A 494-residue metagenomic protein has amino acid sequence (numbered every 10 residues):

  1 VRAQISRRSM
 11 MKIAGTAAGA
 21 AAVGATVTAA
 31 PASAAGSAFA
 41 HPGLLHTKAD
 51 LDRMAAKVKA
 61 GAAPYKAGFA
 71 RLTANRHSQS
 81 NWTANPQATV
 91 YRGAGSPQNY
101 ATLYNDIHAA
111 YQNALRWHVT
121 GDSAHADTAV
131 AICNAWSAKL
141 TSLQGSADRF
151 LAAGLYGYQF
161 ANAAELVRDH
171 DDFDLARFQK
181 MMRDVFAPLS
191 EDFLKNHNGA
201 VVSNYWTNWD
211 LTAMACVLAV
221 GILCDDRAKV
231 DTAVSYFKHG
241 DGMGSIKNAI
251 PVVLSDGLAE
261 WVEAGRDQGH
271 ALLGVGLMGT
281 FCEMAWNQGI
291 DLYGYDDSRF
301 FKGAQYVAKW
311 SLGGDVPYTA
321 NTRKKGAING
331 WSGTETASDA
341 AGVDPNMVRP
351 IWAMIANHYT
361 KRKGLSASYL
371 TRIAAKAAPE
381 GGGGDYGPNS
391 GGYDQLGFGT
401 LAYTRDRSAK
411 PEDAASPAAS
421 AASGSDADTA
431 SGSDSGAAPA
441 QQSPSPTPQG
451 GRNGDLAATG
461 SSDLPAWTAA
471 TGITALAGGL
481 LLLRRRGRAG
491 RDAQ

Functional and structural regions predicted by a protein language model:
R2-N198, L211, V262, L292-A414 (+1 more regions): Extracellular glycan-targeting catalytic surfaces
Y111-H118, A161-R168, A219-L223, G276-N287: Short glycine/serine- and small hydrophobic-enriched flexible loop segments
A161-E260: Active-site lining segments of carbohydrate-active enzymes
C224, A228-Y318: Long, repeat-rich segments with strong aromatic
A414-P444, Q449: Ser/Thr/Gly/Pro-rich low-complexity, disordered linker/stalk segments of secreted and cell-surface proteins
A437-A469: Extracellular Ser/Thr-rich, low-complexity/disordered mucin-like segments
D463-G487: A cross-kingdom C-terminal cell-surface attachment/processing module
R488-Q494: Short, charged juxtamembrane terminal tails flanking transmembrane helices
